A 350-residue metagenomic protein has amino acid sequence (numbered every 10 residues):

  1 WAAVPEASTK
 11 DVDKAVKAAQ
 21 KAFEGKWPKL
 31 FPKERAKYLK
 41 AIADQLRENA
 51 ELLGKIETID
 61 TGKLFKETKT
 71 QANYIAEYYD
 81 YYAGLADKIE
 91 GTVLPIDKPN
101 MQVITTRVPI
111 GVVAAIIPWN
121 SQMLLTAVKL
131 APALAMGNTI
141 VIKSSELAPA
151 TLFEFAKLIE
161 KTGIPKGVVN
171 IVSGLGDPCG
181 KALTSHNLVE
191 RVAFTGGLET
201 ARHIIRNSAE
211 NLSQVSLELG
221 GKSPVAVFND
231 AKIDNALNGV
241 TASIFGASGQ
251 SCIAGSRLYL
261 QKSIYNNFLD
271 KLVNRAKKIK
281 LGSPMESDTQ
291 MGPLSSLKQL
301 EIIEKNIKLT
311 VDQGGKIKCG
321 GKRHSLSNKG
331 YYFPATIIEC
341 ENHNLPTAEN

Functional and structural regions predicted by a protein language model:
W1-V4, K37-A41, N73, K88-I116 (+3 more regions): Terminal low-complexity tails and localization/encapsulation signals of metabolic enzymes
A2-I89: Glycine-rich loop-to-alpha-helix module at the N-terminal edge of alpha/beta enzyme cores
D13-V16, A36-A43, G54, A72 (+9 more regions): Hydrophobic face of alpha-helices
K33, K55-L64, L94-P99, G220 (+1 more regions): Short linear capping/connector segments at secondary-structure termini
R35, E57, Y79, G137 (+6 more regions): Residue-level signal for inorganic ion chemistry
A41-N49, E154, L158-I164, L237 (+4 more regions): Generic non-transmembrane alpha-helical segments
G91-N235: Rossmann-like NAD(P) dinucleotide-binding subdomain of oxidoreductase/dehydrogenase enzymes
R191, E199-P346: ALDH superfamily catalytic-core signature
